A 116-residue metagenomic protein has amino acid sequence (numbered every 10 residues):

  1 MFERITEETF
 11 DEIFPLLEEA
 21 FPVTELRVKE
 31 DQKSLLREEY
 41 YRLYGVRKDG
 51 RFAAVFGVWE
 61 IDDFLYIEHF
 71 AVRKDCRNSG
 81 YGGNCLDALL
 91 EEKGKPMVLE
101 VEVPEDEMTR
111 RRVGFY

Functional and structural regions predicted by a protein language model:
M1-D31: Short amphipathic alpha-helix that is part of the acyltransferase structural core
F21-D49: Active-site rim helix/loop that mediates acceptor-substrate recognition in acyltransferases
G45, R51-E60, F64-A71: Conserved beta-strand in the GNAT
F70, D75, E100-P104: Short strand-loop junctions, especially beta-strand C-caps/beta-turns that link beta-sheets to coils or alpha-helices
V72, N78-E91: Conserved acetyl-CoA-binding loop-helix of GNAT-fold acetyltransferases
K93-M108, V113: Conserved GNAT acetyl-CoA-binding A-motif
Y116: Conserved active-site tyrosine of GNAT-family acetyltransferases
